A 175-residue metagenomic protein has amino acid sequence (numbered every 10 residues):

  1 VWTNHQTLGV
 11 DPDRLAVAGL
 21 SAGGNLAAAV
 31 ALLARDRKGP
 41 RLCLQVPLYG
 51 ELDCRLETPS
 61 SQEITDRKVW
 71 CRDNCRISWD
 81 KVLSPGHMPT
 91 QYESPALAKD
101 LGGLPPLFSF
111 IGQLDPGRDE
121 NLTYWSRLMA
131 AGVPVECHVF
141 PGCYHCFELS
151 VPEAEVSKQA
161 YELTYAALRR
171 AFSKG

Functional and structural regions predicted by a protein language model:
V1-G175: Alpha/beta-hydrolase superfamily serine-hydrolase fold, recognizing
